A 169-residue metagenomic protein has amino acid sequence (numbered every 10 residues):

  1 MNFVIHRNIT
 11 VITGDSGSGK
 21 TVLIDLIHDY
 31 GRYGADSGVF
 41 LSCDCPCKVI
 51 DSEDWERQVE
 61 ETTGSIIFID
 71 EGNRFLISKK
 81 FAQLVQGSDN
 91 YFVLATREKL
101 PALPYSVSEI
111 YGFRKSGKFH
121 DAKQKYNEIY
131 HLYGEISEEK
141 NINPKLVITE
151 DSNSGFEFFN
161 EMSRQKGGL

Functional and structural regions predicted by a protein language model:
M1-N2, Q124: N-terminal pre-Walker A segment at the start of P-loop NTPase domains
I12: Hydrophobic anchor at the beta1->P-loop junction of P-loop NTPases
S18-K20: Conserved glycine(s) of the Walker
L23-D25: Post-Walker A alpha-helix
D29-F40: Post-Walker A helix-loop "phosphate-sensing" segment adjacent to the P-loop in P-loop NTPases
D54-K79: Conserved P-loop NTPase "ATPase switch" module shared by AAA+ and STAND
F68-D70, N90-E98: Structural recognition of the conserved hydrophobic beta-strand(s) that form the central parallel beta-sheet of P-loop
Y105-L169: RecA-like P-loop NTPase motor core
